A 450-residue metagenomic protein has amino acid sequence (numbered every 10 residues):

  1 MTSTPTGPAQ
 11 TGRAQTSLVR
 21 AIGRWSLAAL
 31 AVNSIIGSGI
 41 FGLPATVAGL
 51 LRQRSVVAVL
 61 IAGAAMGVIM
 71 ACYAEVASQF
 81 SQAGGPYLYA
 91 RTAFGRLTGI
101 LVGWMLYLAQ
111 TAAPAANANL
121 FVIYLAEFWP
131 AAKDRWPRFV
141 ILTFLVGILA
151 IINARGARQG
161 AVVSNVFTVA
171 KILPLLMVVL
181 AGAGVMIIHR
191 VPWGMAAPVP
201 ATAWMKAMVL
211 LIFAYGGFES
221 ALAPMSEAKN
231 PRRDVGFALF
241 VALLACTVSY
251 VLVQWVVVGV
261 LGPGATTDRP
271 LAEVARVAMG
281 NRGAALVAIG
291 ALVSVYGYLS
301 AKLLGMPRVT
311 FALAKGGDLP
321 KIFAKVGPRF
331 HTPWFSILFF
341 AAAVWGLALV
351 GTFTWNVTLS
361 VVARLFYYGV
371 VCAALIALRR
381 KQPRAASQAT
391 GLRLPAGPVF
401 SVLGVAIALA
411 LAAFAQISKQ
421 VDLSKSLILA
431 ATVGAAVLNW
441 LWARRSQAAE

Functional and structural regions predicted by a protein language model:
M1-A45, G49-R54, G67, A71 (+8 more regions): Membrane-interface "cap" regions at the ends of multi-pass membrane proteins
S3-P8, R13, R91, A118-I141 (+6 more regions): Helix-loop-helix connectors at the membrane interface of multi-pass transporters/channels
S3-T6, G12-V19, S55-V56, A132-R138 (+1 more regions): Helix-loop-helix junctions that connect adjacent transmembrane segments in multi-pass membrane transporters
T46-G49, A58, G67-V146, A150-A154 (+3 more regions): Hydrophobic transmembrane alpha-helices that form the core helical bundles of multi-pass secondary transporters
L88-Y89, G95, A126-A131, A238-L303 (+1 more regions): TM-loop-TM module centered on a large, flexible mid-protein loop between adjacent transmembrane helices in multi-pass
W136-V185, P198-P200, L239-L243, S360-V371 (+2 more regions): Membrane-interface loop-to-helix entry segments
V163, I322-T332, Y368-L423: C-terminal membrane-solvent junction of multi-pass transporters and transport-like membrane proteins
L359, A363, A396-E450: A generic transmembrane alpha-helix motif of multi-pass inner-membrane proteins
